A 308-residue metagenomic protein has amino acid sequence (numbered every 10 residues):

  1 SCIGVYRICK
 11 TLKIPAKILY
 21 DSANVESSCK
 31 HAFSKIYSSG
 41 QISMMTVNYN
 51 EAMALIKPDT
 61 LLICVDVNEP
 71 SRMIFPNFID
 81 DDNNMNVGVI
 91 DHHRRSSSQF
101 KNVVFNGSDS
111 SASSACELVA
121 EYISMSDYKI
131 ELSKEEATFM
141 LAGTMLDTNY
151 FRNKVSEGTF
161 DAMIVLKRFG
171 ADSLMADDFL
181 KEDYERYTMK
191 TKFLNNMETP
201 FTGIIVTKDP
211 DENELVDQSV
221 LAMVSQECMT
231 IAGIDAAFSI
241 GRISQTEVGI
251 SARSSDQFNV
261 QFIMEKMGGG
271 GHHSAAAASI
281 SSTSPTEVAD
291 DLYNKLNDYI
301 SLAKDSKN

Functional and structural regions predicted by a protein language model:
S1-S34, M53, P58-L61, L141 (+2 more regions): Hydrophobic helix-and-loop "lid/oligomerization" segment in the mid-to-C-terminal part of catalytic domains
V5, I79-D82, F105-N106, A162: Glycine-rich, phosphate-binding/catalytic loops in enzymes
S34-S39, F105-G107, S255-D256: Short, hinge-like loop/turn segments at secondary-structure boundaries
S43-K101: Active-site cofactor/cluster-binding pocket
N50-M53, F75-I79, F105-D109, K129-I130 (+2 more regions): A generic local secondary-structure boundary/capping motif
I63, N86-I90, V103-S108, I205 (+1 more regions): Hydrophobic/aromatic beta-strand patches that form the interior of the parallel beta-sheet core in alpha/beta enzyme
I90-M163: Short alpha-helices
H92-R95, S113, F169, G268-H272: Short connector loops/turns at beta-strand edges and beta->alpha or beta->beta junctions
